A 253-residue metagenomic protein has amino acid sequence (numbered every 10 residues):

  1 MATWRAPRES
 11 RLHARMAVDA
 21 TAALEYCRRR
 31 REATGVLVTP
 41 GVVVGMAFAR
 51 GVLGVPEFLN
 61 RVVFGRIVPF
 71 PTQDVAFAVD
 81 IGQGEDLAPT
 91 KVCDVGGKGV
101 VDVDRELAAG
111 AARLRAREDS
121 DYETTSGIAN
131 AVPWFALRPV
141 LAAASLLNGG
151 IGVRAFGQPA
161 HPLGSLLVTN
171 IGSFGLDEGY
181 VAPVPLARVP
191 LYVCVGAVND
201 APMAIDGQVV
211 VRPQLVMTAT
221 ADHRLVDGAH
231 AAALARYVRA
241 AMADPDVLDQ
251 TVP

Functional and structural regions predicted by a protein language model:
M1-P253: C-terminal catalytic/motor cores of large multi-domain enzyme assemblies
